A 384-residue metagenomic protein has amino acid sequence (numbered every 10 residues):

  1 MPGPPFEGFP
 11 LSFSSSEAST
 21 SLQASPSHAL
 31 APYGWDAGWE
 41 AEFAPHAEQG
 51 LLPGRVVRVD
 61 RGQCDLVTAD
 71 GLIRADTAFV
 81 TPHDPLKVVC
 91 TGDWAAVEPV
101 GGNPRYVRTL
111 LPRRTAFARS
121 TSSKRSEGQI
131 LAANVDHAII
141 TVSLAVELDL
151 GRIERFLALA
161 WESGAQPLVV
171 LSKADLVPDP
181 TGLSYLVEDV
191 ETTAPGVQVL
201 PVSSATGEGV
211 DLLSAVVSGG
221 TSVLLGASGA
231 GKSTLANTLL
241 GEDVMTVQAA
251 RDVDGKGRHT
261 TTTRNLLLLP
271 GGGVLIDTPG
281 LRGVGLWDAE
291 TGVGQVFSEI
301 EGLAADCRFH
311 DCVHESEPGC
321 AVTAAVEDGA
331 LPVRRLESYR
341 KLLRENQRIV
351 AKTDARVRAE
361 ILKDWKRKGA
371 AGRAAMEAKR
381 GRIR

Functional and structural regions predicted by a protein language model:
P2-Y33, H46-G50, D84-G101, L111-L131 (+5 more regions): Helix-rich effector regions associated with P-loop NTPase G domains
G50-D60: Structural detector for short beta-strands of small beta-barrel domains
G62-L66: Short aromatic-glycine-enriched beta-strand elements
L72-V88: Beta-strand/loop nucleic-acid-binding surfaces
G102-L110, D149: Short, Lys/Arg- and Gly-enriched loop/turn segments at beta-strand edges
Q129-N134, I140-T193: Phosphate-binding glycine-rich loops and their immediate beta-loop-alpha structural context
L176-A230: Canonical P-loop GTPase G-domain recognition
K232-Q248: A conserved segment at the C-terminal end of the G1
